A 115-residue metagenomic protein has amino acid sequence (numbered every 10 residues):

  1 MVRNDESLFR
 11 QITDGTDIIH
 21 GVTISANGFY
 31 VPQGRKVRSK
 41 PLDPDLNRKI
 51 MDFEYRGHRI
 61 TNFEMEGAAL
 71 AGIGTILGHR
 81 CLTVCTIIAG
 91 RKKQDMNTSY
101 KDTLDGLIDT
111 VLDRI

Functional and structural regions predicted by a protein language model:
M1-I115: Glycine-rich phosphate- or other oxyanion-binding loops that anchor nucleotides, phosphorylated ligands
